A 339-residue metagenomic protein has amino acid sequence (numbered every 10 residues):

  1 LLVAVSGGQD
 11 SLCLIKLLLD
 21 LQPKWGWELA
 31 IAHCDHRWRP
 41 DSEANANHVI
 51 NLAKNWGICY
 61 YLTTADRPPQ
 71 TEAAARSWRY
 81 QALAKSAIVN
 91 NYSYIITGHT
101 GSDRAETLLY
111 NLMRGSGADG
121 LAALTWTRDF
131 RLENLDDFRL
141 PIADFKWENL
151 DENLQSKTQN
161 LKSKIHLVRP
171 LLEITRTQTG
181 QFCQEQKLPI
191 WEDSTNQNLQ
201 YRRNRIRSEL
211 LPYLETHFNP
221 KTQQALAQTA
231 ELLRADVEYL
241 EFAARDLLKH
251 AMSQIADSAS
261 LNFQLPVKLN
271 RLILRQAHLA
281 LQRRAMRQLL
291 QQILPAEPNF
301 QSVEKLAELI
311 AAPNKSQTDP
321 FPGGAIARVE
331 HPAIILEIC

Functional and structural regions predicted by a protein language model:
L1-D137, D144-K146, D151, K162-L211: Core alpha/beta nucleotide-donor-binding catalytic domains of modification enzymes
L2-G7, A30, A65-R67, W78 (+7 more regions): AMP-forming adenylation/ATP pyrophosphatase catalytic core
W25-E28, S93, K221, I293-E297: Secondary-structure boundary/capping positions in well-ordered alpha/beta enzyme cores
S86-V89, H217, I293: Alpha-helical structural context
G120-A123, A225, K305: Residue-level recognition of specific faces of alpha-helices
P212-T222: Conserved anion/nucleotide-ligand pocket segment
